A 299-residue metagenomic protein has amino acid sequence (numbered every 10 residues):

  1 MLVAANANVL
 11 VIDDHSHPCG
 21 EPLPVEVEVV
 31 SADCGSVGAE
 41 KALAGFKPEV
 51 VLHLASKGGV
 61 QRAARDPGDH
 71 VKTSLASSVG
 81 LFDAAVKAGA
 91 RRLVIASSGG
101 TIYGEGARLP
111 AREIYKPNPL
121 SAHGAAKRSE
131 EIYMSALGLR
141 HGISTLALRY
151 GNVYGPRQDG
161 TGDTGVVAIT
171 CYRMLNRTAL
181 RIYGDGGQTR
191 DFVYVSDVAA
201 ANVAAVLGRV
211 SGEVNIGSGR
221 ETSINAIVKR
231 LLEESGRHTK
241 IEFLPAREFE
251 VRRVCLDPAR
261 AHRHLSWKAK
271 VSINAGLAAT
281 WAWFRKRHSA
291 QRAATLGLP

Functional and structural regions predicted by a protein language model:
M1-V153, S196, A279, L296-P299: N-terminal Rossmann-like NAD(P)+-binding domain of SDR-like oxidoreductases, especially those catalyzing
D14, A32, S56, S98 (+5 more regions): Conserved donor-binding loops in enzymes that form glycosidic bonds
L23, G35, D159-D163, R220 (+2 more regions): Residue-level signature of the cytosolic catalytic core of signaling kinases
A122, E130, D163, I224 (+1 more regions): Conserved donor sugar-nucleotide recognition element shared by glycan-biosynthetic enzymes
S129, Y133, L137, T170 (+2 more regions): Hydrophobic alpha-helix immediately C-terminal to the catalytic Tyr-X-X-X-Lys motif of short-chain
Y172-P299: C-terminal substrate-binding subdomain of Rossmann-fold SDR/epimerase-dehydratase oxidoreductases
